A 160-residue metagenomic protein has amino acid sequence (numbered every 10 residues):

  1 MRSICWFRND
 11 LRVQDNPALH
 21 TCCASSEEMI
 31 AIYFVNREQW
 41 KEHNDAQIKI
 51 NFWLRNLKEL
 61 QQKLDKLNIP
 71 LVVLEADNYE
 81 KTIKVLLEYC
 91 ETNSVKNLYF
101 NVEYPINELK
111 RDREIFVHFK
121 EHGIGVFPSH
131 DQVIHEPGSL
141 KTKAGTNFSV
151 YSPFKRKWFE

Functional and structural regions predicted by a protein language model:
M1-E160: Trp/Phe/Arg-rich N-terminal binding region typifying the photolyase-homology
